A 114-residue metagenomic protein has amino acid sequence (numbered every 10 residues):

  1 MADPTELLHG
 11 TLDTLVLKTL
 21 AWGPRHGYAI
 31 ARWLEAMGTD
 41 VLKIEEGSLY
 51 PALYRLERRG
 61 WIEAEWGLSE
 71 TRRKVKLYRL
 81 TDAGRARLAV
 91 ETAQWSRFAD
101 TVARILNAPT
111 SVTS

Functional and structural regions predicted by a protein language model:
A2-E6, W66-G67: Short beta-strand/turn micro-motifs at beta-sheet edges
P4-S48: N-terminal helix-turn-helix DNA-binding core of bacterial DNA-binding proteins
T11, L15, V75, R79 (+1 more regions): Amphipathic alpha-helical recognition patches that constitute DNA-binding helices
L49-L56: Basic amphipathic alpha-helical segments that dock to polyanions
E57-K74, R79: Beta-hairpin "wing" of winged helix-turn-helix
R73-T92: Basic, amphipathic "hinge/linker" alpha-helix immediately C-terminal to the N-terminal HTH DNA-binding motif
A86-S114: Amphipathic alpha-helical dimerization/coiled-coil segments that flank or bridge DNA-binding/regulatory modules
